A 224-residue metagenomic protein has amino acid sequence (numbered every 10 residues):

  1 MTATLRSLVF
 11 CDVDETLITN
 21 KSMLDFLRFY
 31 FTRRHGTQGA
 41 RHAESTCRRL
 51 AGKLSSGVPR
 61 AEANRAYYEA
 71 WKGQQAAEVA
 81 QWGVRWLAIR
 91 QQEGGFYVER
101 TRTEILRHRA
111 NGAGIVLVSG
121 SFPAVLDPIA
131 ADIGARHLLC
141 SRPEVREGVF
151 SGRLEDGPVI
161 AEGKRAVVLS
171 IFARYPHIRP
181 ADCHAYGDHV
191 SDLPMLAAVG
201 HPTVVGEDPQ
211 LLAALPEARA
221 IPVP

Functional and structural regions predicted by a protein language model:
M1-S55: Active-site neighborhood of HAD-like aspartate-dependent phosphohydrolases
T2-L8, Q81-V84, A88-P224: C-terminal cap/substrate-recognition subdomain and adjoining C-terminal extension of metal-dependent phosphatase-like
M23-L24, A76, A80: An amphipathic alpha-helix signature
L50-S55, E62-K72: Helix-loop "lid/cap" segments that line or gate small-molecule binding pockets
G57, A61, G73, A161-R165: Electropositive phosphate-/nucleotide-binding environments in soluble metabolic enzymes
A70, A77, V84: Alpha-helix-centered segments that form part of catalytic cores
